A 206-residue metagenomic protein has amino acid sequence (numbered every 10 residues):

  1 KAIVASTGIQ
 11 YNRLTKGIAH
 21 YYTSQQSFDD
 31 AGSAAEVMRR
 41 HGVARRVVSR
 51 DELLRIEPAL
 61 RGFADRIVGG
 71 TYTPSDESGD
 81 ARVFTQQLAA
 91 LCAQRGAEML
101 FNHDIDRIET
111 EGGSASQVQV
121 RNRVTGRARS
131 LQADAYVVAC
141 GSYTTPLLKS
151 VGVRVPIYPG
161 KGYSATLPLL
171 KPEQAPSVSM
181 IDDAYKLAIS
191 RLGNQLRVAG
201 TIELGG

Functional and structural regions predicted by a protein language model:
K1, N12, R61, I105-S116 (+1 more regions): Active-site substrate-recognition segment that forms the wall of the catalytic cavity or substrate channel
K1-R50: Dinucleotide-binding Rossmann-like beta1-alpha1 core, especially the glycine-rich loop that anchors the ADP
I18-H20, G70-Y72, S164: Short aromatic/hydrophobic contact patches that present stacked aromatics for nucleic-acid/ligand binding
Q26-H41, R61-D134: Helical element adjacent to the flavin cofactor pocket in flavoenzyme catalytic cores
V37, R45, E52, S75 (+1 more regions): C-terminal catalytic lobe of FAD-dependent flavoproteins
A44, E98, R154: Residue-level detector of anion-binding/catalytic polar loops
V47-S49, L100-F101, V138: General beta-strand structural signal in soluble alpha/beta enzymes
